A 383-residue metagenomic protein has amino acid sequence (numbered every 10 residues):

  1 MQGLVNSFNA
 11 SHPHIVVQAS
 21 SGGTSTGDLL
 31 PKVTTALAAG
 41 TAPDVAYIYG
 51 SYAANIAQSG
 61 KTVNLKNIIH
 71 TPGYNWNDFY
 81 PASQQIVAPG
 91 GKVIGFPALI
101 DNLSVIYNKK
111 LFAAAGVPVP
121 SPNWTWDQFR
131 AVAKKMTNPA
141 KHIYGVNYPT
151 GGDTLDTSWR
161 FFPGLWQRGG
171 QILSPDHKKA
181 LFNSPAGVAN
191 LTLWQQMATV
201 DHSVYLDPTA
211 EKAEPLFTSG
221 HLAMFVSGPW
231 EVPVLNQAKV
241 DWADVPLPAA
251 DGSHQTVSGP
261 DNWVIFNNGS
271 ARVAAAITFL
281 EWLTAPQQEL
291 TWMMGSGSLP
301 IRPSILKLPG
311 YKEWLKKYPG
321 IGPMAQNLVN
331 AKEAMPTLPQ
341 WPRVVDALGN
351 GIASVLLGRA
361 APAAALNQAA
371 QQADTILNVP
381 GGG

Functional and structural regions predicted by a protein language model:
M1-K61, H70-N77, G91, V119 (+8 more regions): Conserved N-terminal structural module of periplasmic/extracytoplasmic solute-binding proteins
A10, A115, L181, T192 (+5 more regions): Extracytoplasmic/periplasmic substrate-recognition and gating elements
D44-Y47, A223-G228, A243: Paired acidic/hydrophobic, glycine-rich loop segments that form the ligand-binding mouth/hinge of periplasmic-binding
I48-L103, T157-R160, D241-V245, G310-K317 (+1 more regions): Hinge/lid segment of periplasmic solute-binding proteins
V63-F79, S121-P122, Y144-L155, R168-A189 (+5 more regions): Short, solvent-exposed loop/beta-turn-alpha elements that line the ligand-binding surface or hinge of extracytoplasmic
A82, M294-A347, S354, V379-P380: Long, aromatic- and glycine/proline-rich binding clefts that accommodate carbohydrate-like moieties
P89-A98, L103, D127-K179, A186 (+1 more regions): Extracytoplasmic/periplasmic solute-binding protein
V132-K135, D176-L206: Glycine-centered hinge/linker elements that transmit conformational signals in sensory and ligand-binding systems
